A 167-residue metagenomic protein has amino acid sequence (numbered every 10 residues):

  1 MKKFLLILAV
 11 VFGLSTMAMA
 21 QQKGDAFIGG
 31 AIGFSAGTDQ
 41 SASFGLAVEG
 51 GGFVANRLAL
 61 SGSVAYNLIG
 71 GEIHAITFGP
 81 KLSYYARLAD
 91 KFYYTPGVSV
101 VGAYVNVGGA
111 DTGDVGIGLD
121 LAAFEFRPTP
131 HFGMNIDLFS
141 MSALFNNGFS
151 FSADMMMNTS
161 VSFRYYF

Functional and structural regions predicted by a protein language model:
M1-G24: Cleavable N-terminal export/targeting peptides
A9, S63, M141: Flexible loop residues that form catalytic and substrate-binding hotspots at small-molecule/glycan-binding clefts
S15-A18, S61, A86, S142: Structural signature of transmembrane alpha-helix termini at the membrane-water interface
S15-T16, I69, A103, A143: Residues in and immediately flanking transmembrane alpha helices
Q22, F34-F44, N67-A75, D90 (+2 more regions): Solvent-exposed loop/turn segments connecting transmembrane beta-strands in outer-membrane beta-barrel proteins
I28-A36, A103, M141-L144, S160-S162: Transmembrane beta-barrel domains of Gram-negative outer membranes and organellar outer membranes
G29-R57: N-terminal targeting signals for Sec/Tat export/insertion, comprising classic cleavable signal peptides
E49-M134, L138, T159-Y166: Gram-negative (and chloroplast) outer-membrane scaffold detector with strong preference for beta-barrel transmembrane
